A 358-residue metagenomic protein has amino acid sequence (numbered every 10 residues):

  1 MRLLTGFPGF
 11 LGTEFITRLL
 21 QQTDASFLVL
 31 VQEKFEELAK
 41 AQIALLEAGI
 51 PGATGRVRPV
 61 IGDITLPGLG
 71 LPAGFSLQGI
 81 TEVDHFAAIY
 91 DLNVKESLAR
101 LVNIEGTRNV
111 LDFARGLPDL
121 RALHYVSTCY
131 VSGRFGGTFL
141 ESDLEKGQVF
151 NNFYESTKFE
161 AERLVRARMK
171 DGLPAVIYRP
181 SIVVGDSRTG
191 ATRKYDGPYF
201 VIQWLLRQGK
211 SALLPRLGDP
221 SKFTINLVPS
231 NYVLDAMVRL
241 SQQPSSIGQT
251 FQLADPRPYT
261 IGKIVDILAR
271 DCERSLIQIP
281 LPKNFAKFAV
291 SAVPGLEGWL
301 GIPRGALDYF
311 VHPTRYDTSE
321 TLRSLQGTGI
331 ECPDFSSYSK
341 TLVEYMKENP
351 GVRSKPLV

Functional and structural regions predicted by a protein language model:
M1-D24: N-terminal Rossmann NAD(P)H-binding glycine-rich loop of SDR-like oxidoreductase domains
R18, Q22-D24, D317-V358: Amphipathic terminal alpha-helices
A53-E105, R115-G116: NAD(P)H-binding glycine-rich loop region in Rossmannoid oxidoreductase-like domains and their noncatalytic homologs
H85-F86, N93, S97-L101, E105-F153 (+2 more regions): Conserved Rossmann-fold NAD(P)-dependent oxidoreductase catalytic core, especially the SDR/UDP-sugar
G116, V149-S181, D186: Active-site Tyr-X1-5-Lys
G137-T138, R168-I225, S230-D235, L268: NAD(P)-dependent short-chain dehydrogenase/reductase
W204-S221, K283-I330: A hydrophobic C-terminal alpha-helical subdomain
R239-I302, R323, V343-V358: Mid/C-terminal beta-alpha module of Rossmann-like enzyme folds, strongest in SDR-family dehydrogenases/epimerases
